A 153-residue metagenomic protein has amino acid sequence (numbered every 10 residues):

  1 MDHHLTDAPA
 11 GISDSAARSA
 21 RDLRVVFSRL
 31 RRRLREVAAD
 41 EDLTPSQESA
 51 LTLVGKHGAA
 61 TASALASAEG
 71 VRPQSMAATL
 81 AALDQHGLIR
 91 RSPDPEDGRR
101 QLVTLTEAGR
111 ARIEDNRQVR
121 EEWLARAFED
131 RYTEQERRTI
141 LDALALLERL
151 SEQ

Functional and structural regions predicted by a protein language model:
M1-P45, E129: N-terminal leader segment of winged-helix/HTH proteins
D2, A17-V26, D115-Q153: Terminal interaction helix/tail motif
L34-S75, H86, L102: N-terminal helix-turn-helix DNA-binding core of bacterial DNA-binding proteins
T52-K56, A111, D130, R149: Surface-exposed charged/polar residues within alpha-helices that form helix-capping/stabilizing sites and interaction
A77-A78, L141: Conserved catalytic core of two-component sensor histidine kinases
A81-T139: Charged, amphipathic alpha-helical coiled-coil/dimerization segments
